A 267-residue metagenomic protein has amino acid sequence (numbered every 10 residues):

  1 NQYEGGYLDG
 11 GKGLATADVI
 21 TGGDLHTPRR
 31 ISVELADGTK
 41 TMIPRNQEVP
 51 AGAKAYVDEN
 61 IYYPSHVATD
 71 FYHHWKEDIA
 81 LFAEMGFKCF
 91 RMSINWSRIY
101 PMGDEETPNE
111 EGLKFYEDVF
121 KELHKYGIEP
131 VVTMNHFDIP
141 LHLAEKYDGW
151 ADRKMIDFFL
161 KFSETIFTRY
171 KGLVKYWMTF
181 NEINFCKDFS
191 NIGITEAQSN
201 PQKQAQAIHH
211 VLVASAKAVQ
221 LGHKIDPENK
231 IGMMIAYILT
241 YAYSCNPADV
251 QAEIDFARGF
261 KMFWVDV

Functional and structural regions predicted by a protein language model:
N1-H74, I79, A83-K88, I99-V267: Non-catalytic scaffold segments within catalytic domains of secreted glycoside hydrolases
